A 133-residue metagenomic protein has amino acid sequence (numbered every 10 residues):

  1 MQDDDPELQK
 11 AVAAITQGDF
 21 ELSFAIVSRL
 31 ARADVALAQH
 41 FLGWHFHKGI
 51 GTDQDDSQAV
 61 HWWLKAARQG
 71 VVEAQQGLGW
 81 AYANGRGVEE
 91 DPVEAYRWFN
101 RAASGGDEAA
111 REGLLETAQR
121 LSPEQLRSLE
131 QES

Functional and structural regions predicted by a protein language model:
M1-P6, R29, E124: TPR-adjacent "capping" and linker segments in tetratricopeptide-repeat scaffold/adaptor proteins
Q2-D3, G18-D19, R32-V35, K48-I50 (+6 more regions): Short helix-capping/linker turns of helical repeat alpha-solenoids
D5-K10, F41-K48, T52, G77-N84 (+1 more regions): Hydrophobic face of amphipathic alpha-helices that form TPR/SEL1-like repeat modules and related alpha-solenoid
L8, H40, H61, Q76 (+2 more regions): TPR/TPR-like alpha-solenoid signature
P92-N100: Short, hydrophobic/proline-enriched secondary-structure or compact coil segments at domain edges
A109-S133: Terminal, low-structured helical/coil segments at or just beyond the last alpha-helical repeat
